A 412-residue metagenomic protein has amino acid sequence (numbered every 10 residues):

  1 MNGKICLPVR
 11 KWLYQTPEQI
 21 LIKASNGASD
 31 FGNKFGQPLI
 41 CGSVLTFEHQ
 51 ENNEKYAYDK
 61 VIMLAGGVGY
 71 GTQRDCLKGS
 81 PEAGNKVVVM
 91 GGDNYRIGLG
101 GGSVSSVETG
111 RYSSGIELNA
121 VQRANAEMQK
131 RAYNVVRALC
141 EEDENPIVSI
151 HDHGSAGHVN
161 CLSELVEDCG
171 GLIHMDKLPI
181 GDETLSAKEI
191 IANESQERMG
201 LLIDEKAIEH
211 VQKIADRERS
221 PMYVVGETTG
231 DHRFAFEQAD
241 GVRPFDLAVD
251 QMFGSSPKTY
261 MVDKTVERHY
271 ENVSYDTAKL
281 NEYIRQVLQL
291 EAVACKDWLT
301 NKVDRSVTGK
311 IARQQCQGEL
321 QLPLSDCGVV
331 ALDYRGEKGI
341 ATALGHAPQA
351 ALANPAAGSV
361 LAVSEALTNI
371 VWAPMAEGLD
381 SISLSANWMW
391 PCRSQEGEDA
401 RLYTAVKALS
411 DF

Functional and structural regions predicted by a protein language model:
M1-F412: Glycine/proline-enriched, intrinsically flexible loops and inter-domain linkers
